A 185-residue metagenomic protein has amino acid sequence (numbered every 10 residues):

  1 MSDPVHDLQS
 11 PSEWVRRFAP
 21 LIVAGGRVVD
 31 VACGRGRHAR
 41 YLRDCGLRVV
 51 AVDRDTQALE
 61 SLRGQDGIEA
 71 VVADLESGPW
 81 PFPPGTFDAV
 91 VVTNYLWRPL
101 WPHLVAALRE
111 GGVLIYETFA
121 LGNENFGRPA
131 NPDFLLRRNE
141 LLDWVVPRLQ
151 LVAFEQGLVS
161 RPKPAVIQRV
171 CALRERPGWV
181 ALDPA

Functional and structural regions predicted by a protein language model:
D7-G25: Conserved alpha-helix/loop element of class I SAM-dependent methyltransferases that forms part of the SAM/SAH-binding
G26-G34: Conserved class I S-adenosyl-L-methionine
R37-S77: Class I SAM-dependent methyltransferase SAM/SAH-binding core
W80-A89: A short acidic, Gly/Pro-enriched loop at the edge of an enzyme's catalytic core that lines a small-molecule cofactor
L96-A106: A short, conserved alpha-helix within the catalytic core of class I
G112-A120: Conserved beta-strand signature within the Rossmann-like core of class I S-adenosyl-L-methionine
D133-R148: Short alpha-helix
V159-A185: Core SAM-dependent methyltransferase catalytic element
